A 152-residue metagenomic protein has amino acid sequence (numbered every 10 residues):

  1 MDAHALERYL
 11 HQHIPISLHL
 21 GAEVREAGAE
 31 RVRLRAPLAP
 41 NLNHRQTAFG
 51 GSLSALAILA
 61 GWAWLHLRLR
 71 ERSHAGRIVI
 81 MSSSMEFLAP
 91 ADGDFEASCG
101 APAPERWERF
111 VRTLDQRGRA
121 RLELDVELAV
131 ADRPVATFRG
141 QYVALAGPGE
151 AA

Functional and structural regions predicted by a protein language model:
M1-P15: Extreme N-terminal tail/first-helix region
L18-A22, M81-F87, E108-V111: Short structured motifs
H19, A29, A60, I78-S82 (+2 more regions): Short connector loops at helix/strand junctions that flank enzyme active sites, especially segments positioning acidic
H19-A48: Catalytic strand-loop segment that frames the active site of acyl-thioester-processing enzymes
L34, M81-S83, A97, L122-L124 (+1 more regions): Hydrophobic residues positioned within well-ordered beta-strands of beta-sheet architectures
G51-R72: Active-site helix/loop of acyl-thioester processing domains in fatty-acid/polyketide metabolism, spanning hotdog-fold
L65-P104: Hydrophobic beta-strand-centered segment that forms part of the acyl-chain substrate-binding groove
A91-D92, P102-A152: HotDog/MaoC-like acyl-thioester-processing domains
